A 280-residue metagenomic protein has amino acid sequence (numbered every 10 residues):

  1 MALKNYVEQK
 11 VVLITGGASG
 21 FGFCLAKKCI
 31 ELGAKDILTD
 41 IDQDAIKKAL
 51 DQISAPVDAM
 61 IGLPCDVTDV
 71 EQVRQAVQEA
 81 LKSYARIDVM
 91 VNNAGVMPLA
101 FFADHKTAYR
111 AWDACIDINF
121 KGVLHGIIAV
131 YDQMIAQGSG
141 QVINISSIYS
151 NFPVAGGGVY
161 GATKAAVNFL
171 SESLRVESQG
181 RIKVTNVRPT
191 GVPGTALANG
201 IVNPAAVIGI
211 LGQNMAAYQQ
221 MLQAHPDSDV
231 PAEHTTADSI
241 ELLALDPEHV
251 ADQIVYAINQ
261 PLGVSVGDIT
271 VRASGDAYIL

Functional and structural regions predicted by a protein language model:
A2-D36: Canonical Rossmann dinucleotide-binding motif of NAD(H)/NADP(H)-dependent dehydrogenases/reductases, specifically
L32-A49: Conserved glycine-rich Rossmann-like NAD(P)H-binding loop of the short-chain dehydrogenase/reductase
Q43-D44, P64-A76, Y109: The beta1-alpha1 cofactor-binding region of Rossmann-like NAD(H)/NADP(H)-dependent oxidoreductases
F101-I116: Substrate-binding pocket helix/loop in short-chain dehydrogenase/reductase
I127, T163: Active-site helix of classical SDR
S147: Residue(s) in the substrate-gating loop at a strand-loop-helix junction that position the organic substrate next
V176-V264: SDR active-site lid
